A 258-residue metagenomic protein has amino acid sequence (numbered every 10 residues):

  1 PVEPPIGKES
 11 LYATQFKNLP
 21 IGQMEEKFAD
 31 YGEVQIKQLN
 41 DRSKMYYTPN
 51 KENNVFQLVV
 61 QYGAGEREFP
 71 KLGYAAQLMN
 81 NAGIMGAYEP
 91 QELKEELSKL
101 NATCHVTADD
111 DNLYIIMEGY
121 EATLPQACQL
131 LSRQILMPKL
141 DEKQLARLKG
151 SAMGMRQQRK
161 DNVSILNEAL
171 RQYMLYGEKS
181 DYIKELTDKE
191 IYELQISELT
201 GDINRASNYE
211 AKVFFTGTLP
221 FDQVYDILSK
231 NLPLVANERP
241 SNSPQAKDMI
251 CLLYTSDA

Functional and structural regions predicted by a protein language model:
P1, K51-N81, G86-M137, K149-Q157 (+2 more regions): M16 family metallopeptidases and their MPP-like homologs
V2-E9, Y176, K184, Y209-S256: An aromatic/glycine/proline-enriched structural segment found at the starts of mature extracellular/organellar domains
V2-P20, S43-L72, R239-S256: His/Glu-based metal-binding/catalytic segments typifying zinc-dependent metallopeptidases
K17-K37, K160, Q172-K212, R239 (+1 more regions): Histidine-acidic residue clusters that define the catalytic metal-binding segment of zinc metallopeptidase domains
K27-N53: N- or domain-start disorder-to-order transition segments that initiate the globular core
M45-T48, A102-V106, L199-I203, S256: Short beta-strand/turn micro-motifs at beta-sheet edges
E95, Q129, S197, G201-N204 (+1 more regions): Replace "anionic and nucleotidyl ligands
M137-A146, I191-I196: Peptidyl-prolyl cis-trans isomerase
